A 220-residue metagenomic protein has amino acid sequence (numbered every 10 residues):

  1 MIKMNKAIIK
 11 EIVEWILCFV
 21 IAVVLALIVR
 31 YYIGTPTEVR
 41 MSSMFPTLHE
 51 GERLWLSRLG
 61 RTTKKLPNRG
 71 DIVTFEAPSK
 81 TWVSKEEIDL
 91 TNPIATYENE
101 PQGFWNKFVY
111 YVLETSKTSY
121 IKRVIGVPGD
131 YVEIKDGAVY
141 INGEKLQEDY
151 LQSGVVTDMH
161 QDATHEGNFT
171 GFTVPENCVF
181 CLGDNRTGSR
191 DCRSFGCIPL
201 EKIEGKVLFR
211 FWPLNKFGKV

Functional and structural regions predicted by a protein language model:
I2-V13, Y32, P46-V220: Soluble "head" domains of membrane/secretory-pathway proteins
L27-S42: Aromatic-capped interface at the extracytoplasmic side of an N-terminal signal-anchor transmembrane helix
